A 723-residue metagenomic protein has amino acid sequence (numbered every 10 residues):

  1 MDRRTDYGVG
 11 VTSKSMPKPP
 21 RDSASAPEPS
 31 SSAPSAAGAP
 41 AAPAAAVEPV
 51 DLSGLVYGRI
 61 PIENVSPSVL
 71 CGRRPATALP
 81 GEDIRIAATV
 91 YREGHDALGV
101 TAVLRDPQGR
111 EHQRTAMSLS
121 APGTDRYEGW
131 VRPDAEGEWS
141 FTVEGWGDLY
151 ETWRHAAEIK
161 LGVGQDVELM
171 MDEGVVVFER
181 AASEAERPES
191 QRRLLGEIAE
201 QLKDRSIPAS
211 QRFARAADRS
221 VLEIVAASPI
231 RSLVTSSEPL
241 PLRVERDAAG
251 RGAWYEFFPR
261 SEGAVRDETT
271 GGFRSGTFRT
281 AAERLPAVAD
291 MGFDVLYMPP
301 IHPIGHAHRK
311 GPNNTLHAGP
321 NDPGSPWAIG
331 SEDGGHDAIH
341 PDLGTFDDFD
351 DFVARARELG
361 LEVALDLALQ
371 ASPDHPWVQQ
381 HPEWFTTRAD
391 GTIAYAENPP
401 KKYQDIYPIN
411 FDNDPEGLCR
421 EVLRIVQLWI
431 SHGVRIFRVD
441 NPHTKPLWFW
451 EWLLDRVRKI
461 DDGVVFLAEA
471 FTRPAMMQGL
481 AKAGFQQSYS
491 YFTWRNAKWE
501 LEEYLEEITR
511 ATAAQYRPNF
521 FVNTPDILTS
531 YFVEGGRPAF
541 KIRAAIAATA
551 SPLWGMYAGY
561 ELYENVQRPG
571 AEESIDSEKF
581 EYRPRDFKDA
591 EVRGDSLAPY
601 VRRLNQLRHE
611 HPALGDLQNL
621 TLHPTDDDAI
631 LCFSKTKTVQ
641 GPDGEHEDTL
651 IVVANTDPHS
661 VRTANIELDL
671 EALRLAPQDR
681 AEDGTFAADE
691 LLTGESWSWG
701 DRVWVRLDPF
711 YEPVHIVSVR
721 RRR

Functional and structural regions predicted by a protein language model:
M1-R260, A264, E268-D294, A356 (+5 more regions): Carbohydrate-interacting/catalytic domains
A248-G276, I304-F352, Q379-E416, I575-D586: Aromatic- and acidic-residue-enriched carbohydrate-binding clefts of CAZyme catalytic domains
A253-Y255, L296-M298, V363-L365, F437 (+4 more regions): Hydrophobic faces of well-ordered beta-strands that scaffold small-molecule active sites in alpha/beta enzyme cores
G276-A287, P415-W429, A539-A544: Short, acidic/polar
T280-I304, L428, V434: Catalytic domains of carbohydrate-active enzymes, especially glycoside hydrolases
S372-E383, W450, R458-K459, F471-W499 (+1 more regions): Substrate-binding cleft/loops of secretory-pathway carbohydrate-active enzymes
T387, N410-M477: Active-site neighborhood of glycoside hydrolase catalytic domains
R456-E469, P474, N496-G570, V639 (+1 more regions): Catalytic-core region of carbohydrate-active enzymes that cleave or remodel glycosidic bonds
